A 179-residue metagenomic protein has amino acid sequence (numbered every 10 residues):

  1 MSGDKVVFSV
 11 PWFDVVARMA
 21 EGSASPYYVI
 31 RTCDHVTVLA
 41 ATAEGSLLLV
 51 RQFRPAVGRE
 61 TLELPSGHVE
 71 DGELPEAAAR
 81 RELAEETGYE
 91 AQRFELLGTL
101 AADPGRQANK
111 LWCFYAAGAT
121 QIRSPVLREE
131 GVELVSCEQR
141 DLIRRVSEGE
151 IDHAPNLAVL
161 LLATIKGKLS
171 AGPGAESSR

Functional and structural regions predicted by a protein language model:
S2-T37, A43: Acidic, metal-coordinating catalytic segment for phosphate/diphosphate chemistry, firing primarily on the Nudix
D14-R18, E60, K110-W112: Short beta-strand micro-motifs in enzyme catalytic cores
S25, D34-T37, T42, H68-P155: Unchanged
H35-S66: A glycine-rich, hydrophobic loop/mini-helix early in the fold
R59, P125, A163: Short glycine-/acidic-enriched loop or helix-start segments at secondary-structure transitions that form or flank
E148-R179: Long hydrophobic alpha-helical segments typical of transmembrane helices together with their membrane-interfacial
